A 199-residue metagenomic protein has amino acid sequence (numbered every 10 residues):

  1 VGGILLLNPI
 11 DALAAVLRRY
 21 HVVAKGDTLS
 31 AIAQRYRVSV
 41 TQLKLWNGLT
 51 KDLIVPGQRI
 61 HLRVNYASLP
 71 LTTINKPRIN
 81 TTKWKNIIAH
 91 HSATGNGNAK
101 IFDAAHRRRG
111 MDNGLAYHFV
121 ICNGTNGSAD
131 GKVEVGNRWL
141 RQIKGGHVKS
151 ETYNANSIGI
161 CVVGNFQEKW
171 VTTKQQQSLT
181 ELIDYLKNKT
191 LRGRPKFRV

Functional and structural regions predicted by a protein language model:
V1-A14: N-terminal export signals
L13-R37: Primarily a LysM-type cell-wall glycan-binding module
A14-L17, T41, G48, P56-N86: Intrinsically disordered, low-complexity, Pro/Ser/Thr/Asn/Gly/Ala-rich spacer/linker segments adjacent to signal
H21-A24, R59-H61, I88, G159-C161: Soluble periplasmic/extracytoplasmic beta-strand elements of cell-envelope proteins
S30-Q34, T41, L45, V55 (+3 more regions): Solvent-exposed, polar/charged alpha-helical surfaces in well-ordered, non-transmembrane soluble domains, broadly
A67-I79, N86-F197: Active-site-adjacent loop/helix surface patches within enzyme catalytic domains that shape the substrate-binding cleft
